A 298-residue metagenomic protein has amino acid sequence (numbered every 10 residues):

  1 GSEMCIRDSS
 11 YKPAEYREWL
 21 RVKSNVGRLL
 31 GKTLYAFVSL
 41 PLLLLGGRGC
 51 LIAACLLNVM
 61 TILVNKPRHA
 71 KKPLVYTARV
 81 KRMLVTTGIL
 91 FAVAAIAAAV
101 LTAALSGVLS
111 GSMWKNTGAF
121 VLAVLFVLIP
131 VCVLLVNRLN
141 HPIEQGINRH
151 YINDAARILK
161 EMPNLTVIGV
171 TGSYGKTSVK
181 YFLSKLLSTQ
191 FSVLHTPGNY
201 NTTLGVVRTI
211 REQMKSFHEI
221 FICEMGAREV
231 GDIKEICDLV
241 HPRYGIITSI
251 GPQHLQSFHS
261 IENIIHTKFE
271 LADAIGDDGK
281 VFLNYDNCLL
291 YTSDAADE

Functional and structural regions predicted by a protein language model:
G1-D8, Y291-E298: Conserved small/polar residues in nucleotide/adenosyl-binding loops
S2-E3, R7-I168: Short, basic phosphate-binding NTP loop
T77, A95-G111, V206, M225-L255 (+1 more regions): Extended acidic/charged loop-beta regions that coordinate divalent cations and stabilize anionic phosphate/carboxylate
R157-G198: Walker A (P-loop) phosphate-binding motif
G169, L194-T196, I220-E224, V281-F282: Short catalytic-loop micro-motif centered on adjacent basic/acidic residues
S188, K215, H241, G276-D277: Short conserved AdoMet
P197-Q213: Conserved substrate/cofactor phosphate-moiety recognition/catalytic segment in nucleotide-dependent phosphotransferases
I247-S293: Acidic, Mg2+-coordinating active-site environments of NTP-dependent enzymes
